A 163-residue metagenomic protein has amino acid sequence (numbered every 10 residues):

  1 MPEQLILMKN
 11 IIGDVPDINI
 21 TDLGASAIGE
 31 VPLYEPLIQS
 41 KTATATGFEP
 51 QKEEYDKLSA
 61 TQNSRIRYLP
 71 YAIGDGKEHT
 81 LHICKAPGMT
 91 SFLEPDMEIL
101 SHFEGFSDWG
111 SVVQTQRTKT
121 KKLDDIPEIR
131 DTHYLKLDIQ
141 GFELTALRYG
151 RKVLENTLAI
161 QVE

Functional and structural regions predicted by a protein language model:
M1-V162: Phosphate/nucleotide-binding beta-alpha loop and adjacent structural elements of enzyme active sites
